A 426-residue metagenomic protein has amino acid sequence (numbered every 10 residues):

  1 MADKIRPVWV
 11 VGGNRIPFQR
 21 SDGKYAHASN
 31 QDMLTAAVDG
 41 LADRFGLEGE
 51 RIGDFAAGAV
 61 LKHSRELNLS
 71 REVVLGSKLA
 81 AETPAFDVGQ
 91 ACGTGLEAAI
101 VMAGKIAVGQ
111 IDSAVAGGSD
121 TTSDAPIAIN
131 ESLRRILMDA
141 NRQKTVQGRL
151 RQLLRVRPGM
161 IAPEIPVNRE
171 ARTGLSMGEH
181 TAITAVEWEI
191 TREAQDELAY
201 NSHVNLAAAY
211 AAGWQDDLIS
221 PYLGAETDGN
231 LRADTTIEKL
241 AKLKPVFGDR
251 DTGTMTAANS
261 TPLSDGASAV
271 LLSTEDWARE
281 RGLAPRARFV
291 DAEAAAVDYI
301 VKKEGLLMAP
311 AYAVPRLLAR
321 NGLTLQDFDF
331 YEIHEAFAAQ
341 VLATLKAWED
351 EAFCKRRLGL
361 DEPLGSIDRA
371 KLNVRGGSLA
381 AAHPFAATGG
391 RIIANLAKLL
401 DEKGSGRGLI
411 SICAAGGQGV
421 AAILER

Functional and structural regions predicted by a protein language model:
M1-A28, Q152-V167, A241-Y312, R320-N321 (+3 more regions): Condensing-enzyme catalytic core mediating Claisen C-C bond formation in acyl metabolism
N14-I16, A26-A36, R44, R157 (+2 more regions): N-terminal extracellular/periplasmic Venus flytrap/periplasmic-binding protein-like
A26-A114, S119-K144, G213, I219-G229 (+1 more regions): Conserved beta-ketoacyl condensing-enzyme motif
N30-F45, L69-V73, A98, M177-T184 (+6 more regions): Short, well-ordered amphipathic alpha-helical segments that serve as non-catalytic structural scaffolds within diverse
A59-A114, R157-M160, R172-S176, D234-P262 (+2 more regions): Conserved catalytic cysteine-centered active-site region of acyl-thioester-dependent Claisen-condensing enzymes
G89-D120, A128, A185-W214, A269-W277 (+3 more regions): Active-site-proximal alpha-helical scaffold in enzymes
S113-I183: Flexible glycine-/small-residue-enriched beta->alpha junction loops that bind anionic phosphate/pyrophosphate groups
V297-A380: Active-site pocket-lining segment
